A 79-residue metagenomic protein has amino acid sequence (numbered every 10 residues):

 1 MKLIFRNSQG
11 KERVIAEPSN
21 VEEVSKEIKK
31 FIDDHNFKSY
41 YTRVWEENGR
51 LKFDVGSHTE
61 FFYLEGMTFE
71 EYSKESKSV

Functional and structural regions predicted by a protein language model:
M1-E12: Short aromatic-glycine-(Arg/Gly/Cys) micro-motifs in beta-strand/loop hairpins
L3, I15, F61-L64: Generic preference for hydrophobic/aromatic residues in regular secondary structure cores
G10-N20: A short, exposed loop/beta-hairpin motif centered on an aromatic-Gly-Thr core
I15-E17, K26-K30, V44, K74: Generic alpha-helix signal with a bias toward terminal, lower-confidence helices and secondary-structure junctions
N20-Y40: A short, charged, amphipathic alpha-helix used as a generic interaction element across diverse proteins
D33-V79: Short, mixed-charge low-complexity intrinsically disordered segments
